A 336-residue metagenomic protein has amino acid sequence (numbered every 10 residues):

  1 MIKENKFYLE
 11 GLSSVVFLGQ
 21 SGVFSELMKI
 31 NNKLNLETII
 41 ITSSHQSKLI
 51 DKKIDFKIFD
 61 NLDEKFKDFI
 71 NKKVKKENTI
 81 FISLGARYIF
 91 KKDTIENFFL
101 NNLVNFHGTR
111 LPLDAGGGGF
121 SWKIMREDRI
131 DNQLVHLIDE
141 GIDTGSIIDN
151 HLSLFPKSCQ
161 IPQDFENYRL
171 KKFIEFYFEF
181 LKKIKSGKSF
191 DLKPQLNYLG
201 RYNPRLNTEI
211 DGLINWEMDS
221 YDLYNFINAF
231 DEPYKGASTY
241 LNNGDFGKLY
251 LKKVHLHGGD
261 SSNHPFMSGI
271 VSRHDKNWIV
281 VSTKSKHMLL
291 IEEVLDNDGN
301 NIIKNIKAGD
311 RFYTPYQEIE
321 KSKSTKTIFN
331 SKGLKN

Functional and structural regions predicted by a protein language model:
M1-K48: N-terminal Rossmann-like dinucleotide-binding module
I2-G11, G19, N215-N336: An anion-binding loop in the catalytic cleft
I2-Y8, S13-S14, L84-N203: Donor/substrate-binding cores of folate-linked one-carbon enzymes
Q20-V23, L62-E64, G85-I89: Short beta->alpha connector loops
I41-E64, K286: Conserved nucleotide-sugar phosphate-binding/catalytic loop shared by glycosyltransferases and other
S47-K53, D68-F69, L113-S121: Short, charged, surface-exposed secondary-structure boundary motifs
K65-E77: Short amphipathic alpha-helix with an adjacent loop that forms part of the alpha/beta core around
R205-M218: Acyl-group handling in specialized metabolite and lipid biosynthesis
